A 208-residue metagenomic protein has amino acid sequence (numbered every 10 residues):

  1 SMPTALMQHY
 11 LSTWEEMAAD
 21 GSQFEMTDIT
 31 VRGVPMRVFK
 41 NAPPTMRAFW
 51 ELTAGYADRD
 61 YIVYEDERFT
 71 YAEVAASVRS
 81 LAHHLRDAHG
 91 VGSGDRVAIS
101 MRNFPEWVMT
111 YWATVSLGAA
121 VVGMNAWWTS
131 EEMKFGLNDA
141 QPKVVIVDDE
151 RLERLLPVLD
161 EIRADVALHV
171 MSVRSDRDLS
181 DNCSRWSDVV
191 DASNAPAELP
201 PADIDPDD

Functional and structural regions predicted by a protein language model:
S1-P43: Flexible, non-catalytic linker and terminal segments flanking ANL/adenylate-forming cores
E25-T30, R47-T70: AMP-dependent adenylate-forming
N41-A42, D58-W112, T129-K134, N138 (+1 more regions): Conserved AMP-binding/adenylate-forming core of the ANL superfamily
G118: Structured binding elements
W128-V158: Conserved ATP-dependent adenylate/AMP-binding module captured primarily in the ANL superfamily
Q141-K143, D160-R174: Conserved helix-loop-beta element of the AMP-binding
S184, N194-D208: Conserved pre-ATP/AMP-binding loop-to-beta segment of ANL
